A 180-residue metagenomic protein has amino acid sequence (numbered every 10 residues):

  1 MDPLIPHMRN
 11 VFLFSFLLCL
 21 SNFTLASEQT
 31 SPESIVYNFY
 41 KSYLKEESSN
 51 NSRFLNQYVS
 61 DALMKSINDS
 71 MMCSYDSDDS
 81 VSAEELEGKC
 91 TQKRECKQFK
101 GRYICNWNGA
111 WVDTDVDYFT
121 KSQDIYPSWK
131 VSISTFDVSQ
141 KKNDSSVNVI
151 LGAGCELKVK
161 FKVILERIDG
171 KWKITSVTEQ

Functional and structural regions predicted by a protein language model:
M1-V11: Positively charged n-region of N-terminal signal peptides that target proteins for export
L13-L18: Hydrophobic helical h-region of N-terminal Sec-dependent signal peptides in bacterial secretory/periplasmic proteins
S21-F23: N-terminal signal peptide c-region/cleavage motif recognized by signal peptidases
T30-E47: Short, aromatic-enriched amphipathic alpha-helices that serve as compact interaction elements
P32-V36, N51, V59, L63: Stable alpha-helical elements in mature extracytoplasmic
E47-Y58, V177: Surface-exposed patches in mature extracellular/periplasmic domains of secreted proteins
M64-C155: Surface-exposed, charged secondary-structure patches
S146-N148, K158-Q180: Short beta-strand edge/turn micro-motifs at domain boundaries
